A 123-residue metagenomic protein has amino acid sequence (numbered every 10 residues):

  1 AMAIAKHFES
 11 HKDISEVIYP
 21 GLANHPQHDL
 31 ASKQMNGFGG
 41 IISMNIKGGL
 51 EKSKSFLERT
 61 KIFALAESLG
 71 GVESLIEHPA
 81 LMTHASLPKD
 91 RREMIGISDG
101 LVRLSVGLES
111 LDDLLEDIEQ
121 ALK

Functional and structural regions predicted by a protein language model:
M2-K61, L65-E67, L87-E93: Conserved small-domain helix->loop->beta segment predominantly found in fold-type I
G21-P26, I46-G48, G71-I76, A80 (+1 more regions): Glycine-rich beta-alpha junction loops
F38-G40, G70-V72, S98-G100: A generic structural signal for well-ordered coil/turn residues at beta-strand boundaries that shape enzyme active-site
E58, S74-K123: PLP-dependent enzyme catalytic core of the Aspartate aminotransferase-like
